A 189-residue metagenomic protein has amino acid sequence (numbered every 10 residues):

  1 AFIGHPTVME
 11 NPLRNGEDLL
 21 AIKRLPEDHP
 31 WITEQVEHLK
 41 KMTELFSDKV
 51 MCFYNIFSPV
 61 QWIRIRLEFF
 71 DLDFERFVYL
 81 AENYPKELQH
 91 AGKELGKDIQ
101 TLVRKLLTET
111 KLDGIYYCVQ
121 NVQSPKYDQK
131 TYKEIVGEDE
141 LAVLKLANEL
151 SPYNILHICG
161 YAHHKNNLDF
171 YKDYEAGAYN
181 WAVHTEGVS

Functional and structural regions predicted by a protein language model:
A1-R24: A contiguous, low-structure linker/loop signature
H5, E27-S189: Active-site loop segments of alpha/beta catalytic cores
